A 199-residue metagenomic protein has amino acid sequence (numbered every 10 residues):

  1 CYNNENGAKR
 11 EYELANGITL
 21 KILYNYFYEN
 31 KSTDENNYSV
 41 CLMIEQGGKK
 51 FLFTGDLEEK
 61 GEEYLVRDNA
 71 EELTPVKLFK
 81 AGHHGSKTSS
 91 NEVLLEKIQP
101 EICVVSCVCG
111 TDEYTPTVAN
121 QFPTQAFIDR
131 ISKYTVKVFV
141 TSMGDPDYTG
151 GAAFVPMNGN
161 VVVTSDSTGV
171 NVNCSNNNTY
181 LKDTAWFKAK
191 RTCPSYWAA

Functional and structural regions predicted by a protein language model:
C1-Y2, K21, C103, F139: A local structural micro-motif
Y2-L78, T149-G151, V155-A199: Core dinuclear metal-dependent hydrolase active-site scaffold
E62-F154: Cap/insert and terminal regions of metallo-dependent hydrolase folds
